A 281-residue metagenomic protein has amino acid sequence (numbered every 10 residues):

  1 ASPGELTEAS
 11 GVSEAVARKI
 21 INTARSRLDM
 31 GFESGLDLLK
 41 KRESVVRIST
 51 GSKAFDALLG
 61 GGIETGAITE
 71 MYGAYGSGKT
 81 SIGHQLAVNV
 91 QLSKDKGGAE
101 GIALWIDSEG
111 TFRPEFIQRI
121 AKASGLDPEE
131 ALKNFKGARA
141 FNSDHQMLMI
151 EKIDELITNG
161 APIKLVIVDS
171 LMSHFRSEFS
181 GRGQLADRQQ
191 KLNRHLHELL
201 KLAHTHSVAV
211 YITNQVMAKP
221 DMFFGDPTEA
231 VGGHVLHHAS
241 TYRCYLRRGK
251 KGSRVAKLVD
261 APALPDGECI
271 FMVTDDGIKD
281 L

Functional and structural regions predicted by a protein language model:
G4, E8, R18, N22 (+10 more regions): Solvent-exposed alpha-helical segments within well-ordered globular domains of core cellular machineries
T7-S10, I20-E130: The Walker A/P-loop phosphate-binding site
S13-E14: Small-residue hinge/turn detector
I48-S52, D56, T65, T80-S81 (+6 more regions): Amphipathic alpha-helical transducer elements in NTP-driven molecular machines
G61-I63, S93-A99, S124-A131, E155-A161 (+2 more regions): Conserved catalytic network of the ASCE P-loop NTPase/AAA+ motor domain
G73, D107, R139, S170 (+3 more regions): Flexible glycine-/small-residue-rich
G98-Q184: Conserved inter-motif catalytic segment of the P-loop NTP-binding fold
Q189-L281: Phosphate-binding/switch region of NTP-binding enzymes
